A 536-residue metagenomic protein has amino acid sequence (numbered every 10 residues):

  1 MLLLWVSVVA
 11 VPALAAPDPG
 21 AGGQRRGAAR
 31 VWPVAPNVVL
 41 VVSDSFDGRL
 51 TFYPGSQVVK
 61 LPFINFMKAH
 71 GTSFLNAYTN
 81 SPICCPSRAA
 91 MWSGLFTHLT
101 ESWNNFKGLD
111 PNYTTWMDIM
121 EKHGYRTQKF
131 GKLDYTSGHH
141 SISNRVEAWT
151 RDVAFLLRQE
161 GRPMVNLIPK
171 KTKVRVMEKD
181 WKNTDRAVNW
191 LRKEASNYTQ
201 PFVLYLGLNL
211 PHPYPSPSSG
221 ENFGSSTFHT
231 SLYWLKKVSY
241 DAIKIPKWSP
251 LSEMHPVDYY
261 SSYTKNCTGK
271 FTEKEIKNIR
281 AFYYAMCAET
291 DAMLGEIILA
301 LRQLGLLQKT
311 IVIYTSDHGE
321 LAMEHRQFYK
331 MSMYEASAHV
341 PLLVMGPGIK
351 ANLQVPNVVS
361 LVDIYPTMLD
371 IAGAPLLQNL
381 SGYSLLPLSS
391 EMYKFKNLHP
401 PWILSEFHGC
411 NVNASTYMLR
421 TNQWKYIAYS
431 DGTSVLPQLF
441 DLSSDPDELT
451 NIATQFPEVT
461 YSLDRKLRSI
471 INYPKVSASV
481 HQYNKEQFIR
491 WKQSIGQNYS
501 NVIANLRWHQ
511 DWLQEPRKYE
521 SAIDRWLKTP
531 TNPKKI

Functional and structural regions predicted by a protein language model:
M1-A15: Cleavable N-terminal signal peptides of Sec/SRP-targeted secreted and luminal proteins
A16-P19, A28-P36, S45-V58, L157-M177 (+7 more regions): Active-site-proximal cap/lid insertion segments
P36-N37, V58-P62, P111-D118, E178-V188 (+10 more regions): A structural signal for well-ordered alpha-helical segments within the folded catalytic domains of diverse enzymes
S45-G48, P82-I83, T97-H98, L133-T136 (+11 more regions): Short, solvent-exposed loop/turn segments at secondary-structure junctions
F52-S87, G94-L95, E121-Q128, K244: Short, structured active-site-proximal loop/turn typified by the sulfatase FGly-forming signature C/S-X-P-X-R
A90-R186, W190-S196, P217-S219, F223-H229: Catalytic-site neighborhoods of secreted/periplasmic enzymes that process anionic sulfate/phosphate groups
Y135, N222, E335-S337, S405-T454 (+3 more regions): C-terminal, low-complexity/hydrophilic appendages and adjacent surface loops of extracellular/periplasmic anionic
T184, H318-E324, V362-Y365, D370-L442 (+3 more regions): C-terminal cap/loop subdomain of S1 sulfatases and analogous C-terminal strand-loop tails that border
